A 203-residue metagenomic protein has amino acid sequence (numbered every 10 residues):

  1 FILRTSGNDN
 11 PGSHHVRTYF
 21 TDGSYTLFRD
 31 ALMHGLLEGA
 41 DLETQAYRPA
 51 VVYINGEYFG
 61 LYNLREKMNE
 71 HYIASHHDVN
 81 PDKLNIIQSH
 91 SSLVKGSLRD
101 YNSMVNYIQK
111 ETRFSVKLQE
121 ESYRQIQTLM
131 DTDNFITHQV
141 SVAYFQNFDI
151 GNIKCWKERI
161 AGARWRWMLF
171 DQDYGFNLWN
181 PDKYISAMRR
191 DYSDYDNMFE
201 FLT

Functional and structural regions predicted by a protein language model:
F1-Y25, E57, N63-N147, R159-I160 (+1 more regions): ATP-dependent phospho-/nucleotidyl transfer catalytic cores
F28-L42: Zn2+-dependent metallopeptidase catalytic core
G39-Y53: Short, well-structured beta-strand/strand-turn elements
I153, F176-N180: Extended hydrophobic-aromatic, low-complexity segments
I153-M168: Conserved protein kinase catalytic/activation segment
L169-Y174: Activation of the activation-loop gatekeeper triad in protein kinase-fold domains
G175, M198-T203: Short, intrinsically disordered, charge-balanced linker/junction segments flanking boundaries in proteins
